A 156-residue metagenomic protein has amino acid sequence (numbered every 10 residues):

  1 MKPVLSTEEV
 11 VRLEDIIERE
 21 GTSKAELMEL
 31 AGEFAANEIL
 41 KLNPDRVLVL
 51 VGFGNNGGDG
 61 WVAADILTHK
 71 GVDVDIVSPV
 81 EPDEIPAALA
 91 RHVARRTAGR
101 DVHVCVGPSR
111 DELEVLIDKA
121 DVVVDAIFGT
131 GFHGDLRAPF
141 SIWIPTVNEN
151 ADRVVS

Functional and structural regions predicted by a protein language model:
M1-P44: Positively charged, low-complexity intrinsically disordered leader regions
M1-V4, K41-L50, N55-S156: Glycine-rich phosphate/dinucleotide-binding loop and adjoining beta-alpha-beta core of small-molecule
